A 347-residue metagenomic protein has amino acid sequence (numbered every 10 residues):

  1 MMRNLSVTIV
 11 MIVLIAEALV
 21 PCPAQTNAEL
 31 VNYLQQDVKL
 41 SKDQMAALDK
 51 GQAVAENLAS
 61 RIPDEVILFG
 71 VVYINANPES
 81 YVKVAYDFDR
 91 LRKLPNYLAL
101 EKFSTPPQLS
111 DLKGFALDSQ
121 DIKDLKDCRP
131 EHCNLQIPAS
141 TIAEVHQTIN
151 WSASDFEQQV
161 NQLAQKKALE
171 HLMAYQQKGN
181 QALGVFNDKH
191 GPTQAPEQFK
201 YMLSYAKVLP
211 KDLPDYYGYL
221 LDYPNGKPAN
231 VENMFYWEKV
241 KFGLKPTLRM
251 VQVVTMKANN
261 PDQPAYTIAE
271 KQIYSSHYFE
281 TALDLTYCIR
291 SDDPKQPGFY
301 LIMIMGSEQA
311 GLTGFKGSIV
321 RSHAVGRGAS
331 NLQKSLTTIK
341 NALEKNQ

Functional and structural regions predicted by a protein language model:
M1-I9: Bacterial N-terminal signal peptides that target proteins for export
T8-A18: Bacterial N-terminal signal peptides
L19-A24: Sec/Tat signal peptide C-region and signal peptidase I cleavage site
Q25-I74, P78-S80, R90-L91, P95-Q347: Terminal "cap-and-tail" regions of soluble proteins that handle hydrophobic small molecules
K83-V84: Short, well-ordered alpha-helical segments enriched in acidic and aromatic residues
